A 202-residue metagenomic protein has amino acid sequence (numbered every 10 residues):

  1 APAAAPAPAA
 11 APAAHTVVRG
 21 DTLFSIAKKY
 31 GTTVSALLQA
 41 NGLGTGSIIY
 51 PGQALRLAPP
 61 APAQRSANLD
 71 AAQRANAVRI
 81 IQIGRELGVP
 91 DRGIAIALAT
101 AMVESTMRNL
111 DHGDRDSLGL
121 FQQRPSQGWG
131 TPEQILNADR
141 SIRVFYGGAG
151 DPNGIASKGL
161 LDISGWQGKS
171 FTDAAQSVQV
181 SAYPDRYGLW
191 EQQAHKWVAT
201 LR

Functional and structural regions predicted by a protein language model:
P2-T33, Q53-L55: Primarily a LysM-type cell-wall glycan-binding module
F24-K28, S35, Q39, S47-Q53 (+6 more regions): Solvent-exposed, polar/charged alpha-helical surfaces in well-ordered, non-transmembrane soluble domains, broadly
G46-I48, E104-H112, P184-Y187: Secretory-pathway/luminal and periplasmic proteins that interact with or process carbohydrate-rich
P62-A97, M102-S105: Export/targeting segments at the very N-terminus of extracytoplasmic proteins
Q73, W129-R202: Non-catalytic cell-wall polysaccharide-engagement segments
L87-L98, N109-G113, G154-W166: Surface-exposed patches in mature extracellular/periplasmic domains of secreted proteins
R115-G130: Substrate-binding/active-site groove segments that recognize and process beta-1,4-linked N-acetyl-hexosamine
